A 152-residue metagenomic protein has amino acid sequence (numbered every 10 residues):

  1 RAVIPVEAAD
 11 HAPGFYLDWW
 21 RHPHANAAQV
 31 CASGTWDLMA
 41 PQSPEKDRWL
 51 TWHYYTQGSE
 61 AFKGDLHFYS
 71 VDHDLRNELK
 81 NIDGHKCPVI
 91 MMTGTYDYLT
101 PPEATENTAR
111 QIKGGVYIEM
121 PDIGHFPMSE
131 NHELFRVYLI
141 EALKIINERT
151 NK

Functional and structural regions predicted by a protein language model:
I4-P13: Active-site nucleophile loop of the alpha/beta-hydrolase fold
G14, W19, A27-G84: Conserved alpha/beta-hydrolase catalytic His-Asp/Glu region
W20-H24, L134-V137: Short, hinge-like loop/turn segments at secondary-structure boundaries
H85, M91-T93: Short beta-strand/loop motif that positions the catalytic acidic residue of the alpha/beta-hydrolase fold
T95-T100: Acidic catalytic loop of the alpha/beta-hydrolase fold
P101-R110: Short alpha-helix in the alpha/beta-hydrolase fold that links the catalytic acid
G114-K152: Catalytic active-site module of serine/aspartate enzymes centered on a nucleophile-bearing elbow/loop
